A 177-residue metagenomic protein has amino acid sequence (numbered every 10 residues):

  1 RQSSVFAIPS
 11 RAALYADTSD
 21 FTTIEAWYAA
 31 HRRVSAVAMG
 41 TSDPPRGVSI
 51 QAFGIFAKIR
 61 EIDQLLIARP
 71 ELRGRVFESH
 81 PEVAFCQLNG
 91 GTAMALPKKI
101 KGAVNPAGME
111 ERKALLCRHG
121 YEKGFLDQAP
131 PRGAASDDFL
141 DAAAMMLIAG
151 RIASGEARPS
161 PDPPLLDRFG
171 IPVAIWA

Functional and structural regions predicted by a protein language model:
R1-A177: RNase H-like (RuvC/DEDD) metal-dependent nuclease/polynucleotide-processing core
